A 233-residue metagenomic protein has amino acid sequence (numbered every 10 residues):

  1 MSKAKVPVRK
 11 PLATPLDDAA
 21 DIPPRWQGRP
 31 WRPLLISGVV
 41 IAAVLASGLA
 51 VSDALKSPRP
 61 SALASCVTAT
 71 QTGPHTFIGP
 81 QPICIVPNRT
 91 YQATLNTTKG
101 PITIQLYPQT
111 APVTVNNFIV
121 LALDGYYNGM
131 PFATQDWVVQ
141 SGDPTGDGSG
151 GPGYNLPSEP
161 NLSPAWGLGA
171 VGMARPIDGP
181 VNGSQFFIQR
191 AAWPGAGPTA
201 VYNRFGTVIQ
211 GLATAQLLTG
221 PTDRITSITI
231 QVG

Functional and structural regions predicted by a protein language model:
M1-G233: Cyclophilin-like peptidyl-prolyl cis-trans isomerases
